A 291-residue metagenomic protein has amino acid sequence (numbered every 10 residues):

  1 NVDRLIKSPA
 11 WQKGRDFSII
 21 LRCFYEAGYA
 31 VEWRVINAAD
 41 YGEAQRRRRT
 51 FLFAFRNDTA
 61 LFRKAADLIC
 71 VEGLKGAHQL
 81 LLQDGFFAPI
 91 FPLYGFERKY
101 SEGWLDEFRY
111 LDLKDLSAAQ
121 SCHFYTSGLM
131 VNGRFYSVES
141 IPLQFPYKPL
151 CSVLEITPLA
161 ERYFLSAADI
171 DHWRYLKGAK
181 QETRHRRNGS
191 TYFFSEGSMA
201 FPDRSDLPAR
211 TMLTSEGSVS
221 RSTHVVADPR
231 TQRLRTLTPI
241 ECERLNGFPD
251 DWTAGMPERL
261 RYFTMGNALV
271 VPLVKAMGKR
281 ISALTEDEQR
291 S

Functional and structural regions predicted by a protein language model:
N1-M199: Class I S-adenosyl-L-methionine
H123-S291: C-terminal target-recognition/interaction regions appended to catalytic cores
